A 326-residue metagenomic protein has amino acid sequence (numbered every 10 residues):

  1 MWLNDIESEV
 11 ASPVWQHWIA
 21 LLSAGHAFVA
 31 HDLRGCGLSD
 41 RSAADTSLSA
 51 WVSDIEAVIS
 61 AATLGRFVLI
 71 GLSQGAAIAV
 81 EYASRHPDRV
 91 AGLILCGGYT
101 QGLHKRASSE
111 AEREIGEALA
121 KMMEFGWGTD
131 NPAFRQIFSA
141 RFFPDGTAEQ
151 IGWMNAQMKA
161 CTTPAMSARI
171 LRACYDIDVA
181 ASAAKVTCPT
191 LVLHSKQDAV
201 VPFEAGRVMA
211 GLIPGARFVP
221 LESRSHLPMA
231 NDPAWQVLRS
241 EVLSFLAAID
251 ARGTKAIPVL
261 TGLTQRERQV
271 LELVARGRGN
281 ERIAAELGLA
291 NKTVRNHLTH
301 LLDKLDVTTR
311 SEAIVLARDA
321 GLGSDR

Functional and structural regions predicted by a protein language model:
M1-D40: Conserved HGGG/HGGXW glycine-rich cap/lid loop of the alpha/beta-hydrolase fold
S49-F67: Conserved acidic catalytic loop of the alpha/beta-hydrolase fold
V80, S84, A91-F125: Flexible "cap/lid" loop of the alpha/beta hydrolase fold
G128-A173, S182: Conserved alpha/beta-hydrolase catalytic His-Asp/Glu region
V186, V192-H194, D198: Short beta-strand/loop motif that positions the catalytic acidic residue of the alpha/beta-hydrolase fold
A199-A205: Conserved alpha/beta-hydrolase "acid-adjacent" motif
A216-I257: Catalytic active-site module of serine/aspartate enzymes centered on a nucleophile-bearing elbow/loop
G253-T299, D303-K304, E312-V315, D319-D325: Helix-turn-helix DNA-binding segment
